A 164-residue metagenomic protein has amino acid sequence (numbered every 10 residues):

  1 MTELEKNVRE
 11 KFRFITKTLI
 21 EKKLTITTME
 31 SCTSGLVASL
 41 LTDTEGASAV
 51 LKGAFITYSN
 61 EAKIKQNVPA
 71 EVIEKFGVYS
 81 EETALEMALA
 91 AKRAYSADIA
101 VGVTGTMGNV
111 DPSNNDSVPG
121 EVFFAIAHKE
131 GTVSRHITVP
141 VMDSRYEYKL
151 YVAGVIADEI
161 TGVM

Functional and structural regions predicted by a protein language model:
M1-M164: Short alpha-helical segments enriched in small residues
